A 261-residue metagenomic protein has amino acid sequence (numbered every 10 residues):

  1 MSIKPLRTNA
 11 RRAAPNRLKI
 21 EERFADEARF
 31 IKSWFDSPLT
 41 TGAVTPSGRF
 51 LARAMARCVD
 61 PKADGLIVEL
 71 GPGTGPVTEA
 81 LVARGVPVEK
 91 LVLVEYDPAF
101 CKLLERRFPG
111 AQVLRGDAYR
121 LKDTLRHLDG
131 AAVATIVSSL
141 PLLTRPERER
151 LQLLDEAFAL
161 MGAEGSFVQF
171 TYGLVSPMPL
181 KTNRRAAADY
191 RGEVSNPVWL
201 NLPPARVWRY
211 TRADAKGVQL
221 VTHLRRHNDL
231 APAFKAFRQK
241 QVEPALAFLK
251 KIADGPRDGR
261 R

Functional and structural regions predicted by a protein language model:
R23, E27-K62: Class I SAM-dependent methyltransferase Rossmann-like catalytic core, especially the SAM/SAH-binding loop
A63-G73: Conserved class I S-adenosyl-L-methionine
T74-V86: Conserved SAM-binding loop of SAM-dependent methyltransferases across substrates and taxa, primarily the Class I
D97, D117: Conserved SAM/SAH-binding beta-strand->alpha-helix loop
L104-E105: Conserved SAM-binding loop
L151-A163: A short glycine-rich, Lys/Arg-flanked "PGG" loop and its adjoining helix->strand segment in the class I
M161-T171: Conserved beta-strand signature within the Rossmann-like core of class I S-adenosyl-L-methionine
T182-R184, A188, V194-R261: SAM/dcSAM-binding transferase cores
